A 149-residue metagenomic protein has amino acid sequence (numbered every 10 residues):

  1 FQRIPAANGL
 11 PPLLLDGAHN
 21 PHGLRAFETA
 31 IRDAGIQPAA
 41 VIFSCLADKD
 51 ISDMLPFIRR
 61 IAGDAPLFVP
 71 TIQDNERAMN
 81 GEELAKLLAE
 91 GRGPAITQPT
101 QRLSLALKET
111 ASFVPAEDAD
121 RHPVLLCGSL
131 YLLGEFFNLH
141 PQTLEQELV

Functional and structural regions predicted by a protein language model:
F1-L67: Nucleotide phosphate-binding/pyrophosphate-handling subdomain across enzymes that bind or process nucleotide phosphates
L10-L13, L55-P123: C-terminal helical cap/extension that packs against the catalytic core of soluble nucleotide-cofactor enzymes
F43-A47, T71-E76, V149: Short, acidic/turn-prone active-site loops that include or flank metal/cofactor- and phosphate-binding residues
S129: Active-site-proximal loop/hinge segments that shape catalytic or ion-binding/gating pockets
T143-V149: Eukaryotic N-terminal low-complexity, Ser/Thr- and Lys/Arg-rich leader segments that predominantly function as
